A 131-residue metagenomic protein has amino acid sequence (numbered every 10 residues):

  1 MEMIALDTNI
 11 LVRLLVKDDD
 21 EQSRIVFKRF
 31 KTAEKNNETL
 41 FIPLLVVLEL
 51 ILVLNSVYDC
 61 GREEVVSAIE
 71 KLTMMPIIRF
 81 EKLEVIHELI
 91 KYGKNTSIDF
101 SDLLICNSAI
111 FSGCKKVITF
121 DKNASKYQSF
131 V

Functional and structural regions predicted by a protein language model:
M1-I42, V57-R62: Short, well-structured N-terminal submotif of metal-dependent ribonuclease cores
L6, F41-I42, F80, F100 (+1 more regions): Short beta-strand scaffold positions
N36-L40, I77, G113-K116: Short active-site oxyanion
L44-L45, A68-N95: Acidic catalytic patch
N55-K71: Active-site-proximal, substrate-binding regions of enzyme catalytic domains and RNA-binding/basic surfaces
D99-K116: Acidic, metal-associated active-site segment
A124-F130: Short loop/helix-cap segments at secondary-structure boundaries that form the rim of catalytic
